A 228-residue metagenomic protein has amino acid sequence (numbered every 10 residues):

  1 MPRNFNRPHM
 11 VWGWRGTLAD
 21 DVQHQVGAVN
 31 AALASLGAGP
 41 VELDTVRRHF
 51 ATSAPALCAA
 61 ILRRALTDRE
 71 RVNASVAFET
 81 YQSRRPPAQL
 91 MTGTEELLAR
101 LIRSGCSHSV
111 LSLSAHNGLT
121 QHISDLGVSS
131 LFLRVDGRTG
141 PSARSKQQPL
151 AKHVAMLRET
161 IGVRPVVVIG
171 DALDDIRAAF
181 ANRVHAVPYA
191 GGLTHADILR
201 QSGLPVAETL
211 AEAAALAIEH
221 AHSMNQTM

Functional and structural regions predicted by a protein language model:
P2-R48: Active-site neighborhood of HAD-like aspartate-dependent phosphohydrolases
A32-A34, T52-L66, H122, H153: Helix-loop "lid/cap" segments that line or gate small-molecule binding pockets
G39, S129-L133, T160, A207: Conserved H-loop
D44-R47, S129-R144: A short, structured active-site edge motif that brings together acidic residues
A59-E96: Metal-dependent phosphoesterase signature
S83-V110, H116-I123, Q147: Short, acidic loop-to-helix structural element flanking the phosphoryl-transfer center in phosphate-processing enzymes
S112, V168-A207: Acidic, Mg2+-coordinating phosphoryl-transfer loop and its flanking beta/alpha structural elements, shared across
K146-R177: Conserved Lys-Pro-Asp/Glu-containing loop-to-beta segment of HAD-superfamily phosphomonoesterases, centered on
